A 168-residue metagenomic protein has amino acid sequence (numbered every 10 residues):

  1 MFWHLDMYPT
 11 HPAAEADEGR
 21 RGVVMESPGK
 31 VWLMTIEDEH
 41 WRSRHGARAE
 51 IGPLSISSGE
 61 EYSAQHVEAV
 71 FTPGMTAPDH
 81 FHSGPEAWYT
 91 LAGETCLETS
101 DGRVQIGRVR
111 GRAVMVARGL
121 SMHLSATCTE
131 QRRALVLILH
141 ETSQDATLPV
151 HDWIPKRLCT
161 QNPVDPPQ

Functional and structural regions predicted by a protein language model:
M1-A16, G59-S63, F71, T95 (+1 more regions): Short acidic-glycine-tyrosine-enriched beta hairpin
M1-R44: N-terminal accessory interaction module
G19-V31, C96, A117-D145: Ligand-binding loop in jelly-roll beta-barrel domains
M25-S27, G59-Y62, F81, Y89 (+2 more regions): Extracellular/periplasmic catalytic domains that process cell-envelope and extracellular macromolecules
S27-T76: Flexible, surface-exposed loop/linker segments and immediately adjacent secondary-structure boundaries
E39-I51, S55-I56, T127-Q168: Double-stranded beta-helix
V70-F71, H82-E98, L139: Short, conserved beta-strand element in jelly-roll/cupin
T76-H82, T99, I106, S125-A126: Short histidine-centered beta-strand/loop micro-motifs that create catalytic or ligand/metal-coordination sites
